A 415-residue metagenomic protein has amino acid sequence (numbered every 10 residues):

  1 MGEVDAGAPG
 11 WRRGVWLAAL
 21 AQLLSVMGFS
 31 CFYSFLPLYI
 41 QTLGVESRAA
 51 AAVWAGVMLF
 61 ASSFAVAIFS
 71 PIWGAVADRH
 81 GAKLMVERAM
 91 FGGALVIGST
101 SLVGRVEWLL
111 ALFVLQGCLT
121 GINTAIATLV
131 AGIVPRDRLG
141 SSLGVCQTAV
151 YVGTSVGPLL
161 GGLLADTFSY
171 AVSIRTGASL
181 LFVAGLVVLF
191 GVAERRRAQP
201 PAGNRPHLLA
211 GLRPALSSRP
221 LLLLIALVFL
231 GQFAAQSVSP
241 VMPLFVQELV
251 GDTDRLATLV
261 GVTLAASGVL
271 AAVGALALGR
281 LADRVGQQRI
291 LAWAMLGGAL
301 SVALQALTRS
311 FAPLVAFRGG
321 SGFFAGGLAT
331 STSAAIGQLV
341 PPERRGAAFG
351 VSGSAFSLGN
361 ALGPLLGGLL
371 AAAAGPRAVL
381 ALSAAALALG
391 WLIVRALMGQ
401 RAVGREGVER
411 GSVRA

Functional and structural regions predicted by a protein language model:
G2-R12, E194-L224, G411-A415: Juxtamembrane intracellular "pre-TM" segments in multi-pass secondary transporters
F35-A52, V241-T258: Short amphipathic helix-loop junctions that connect adjacent transmembrane helices in Major Facilitator Superfamily/SLC
V57-W73, A265-A277: Central cavity-lining transmembrane alpha-helices of secondary-active solute carriers, predominantly the Major
I68-G104, A282-Q288: Conserved MFS/SLC helix-loop-helix module at the cytosolic interface between two early adjacent transmembrane helices
L84-S99, A178, R289-L304, A384: Structural signature of the two symmetry-related core transmembrane helices
V96, E107-L115, A312-G320: Paired small-residue
V114-V150, A334-A335: Cytoplasmic helix-loop-helix junction between adjacent transmembrane helices in 12-TM secondary transporters
S173-F190, L380-R395: Symmetry-related core transmembrane helices of the 12-TM Major Facilitator Superfamily/SLC fold
